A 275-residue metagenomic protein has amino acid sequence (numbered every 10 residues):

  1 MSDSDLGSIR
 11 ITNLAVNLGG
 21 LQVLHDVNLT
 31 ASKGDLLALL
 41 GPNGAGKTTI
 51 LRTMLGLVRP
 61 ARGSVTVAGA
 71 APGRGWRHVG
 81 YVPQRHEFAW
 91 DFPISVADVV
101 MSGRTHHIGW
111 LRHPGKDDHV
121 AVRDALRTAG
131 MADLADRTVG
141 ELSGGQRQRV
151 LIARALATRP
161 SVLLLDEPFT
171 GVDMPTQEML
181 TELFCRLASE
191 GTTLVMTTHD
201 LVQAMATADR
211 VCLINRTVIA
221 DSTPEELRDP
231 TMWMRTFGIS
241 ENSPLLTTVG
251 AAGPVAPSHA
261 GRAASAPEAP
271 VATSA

Functional and structural regions predicted by a protein language model:
L55: Helix-to-loop junction immediately C-terminal to a conserved catalytic motif
G63-G75: Conserved ABC transporter NBD signature motif
K116-L134: Conserved ABC ATPase "signature" region
T138-L142, Q146: Conserved ABC ATPase signature
L163-E167: Catalytic Walker B motif of ABC-type/P-loop ATPase nucleotide-binding domains
R216-D221, E225-E226: Conserved switch/coupling elements of ABC/ABC-like ATPase nucleotide-binding domains
E225, D229-A275: ABC ATPase nucleotide-binding domains
